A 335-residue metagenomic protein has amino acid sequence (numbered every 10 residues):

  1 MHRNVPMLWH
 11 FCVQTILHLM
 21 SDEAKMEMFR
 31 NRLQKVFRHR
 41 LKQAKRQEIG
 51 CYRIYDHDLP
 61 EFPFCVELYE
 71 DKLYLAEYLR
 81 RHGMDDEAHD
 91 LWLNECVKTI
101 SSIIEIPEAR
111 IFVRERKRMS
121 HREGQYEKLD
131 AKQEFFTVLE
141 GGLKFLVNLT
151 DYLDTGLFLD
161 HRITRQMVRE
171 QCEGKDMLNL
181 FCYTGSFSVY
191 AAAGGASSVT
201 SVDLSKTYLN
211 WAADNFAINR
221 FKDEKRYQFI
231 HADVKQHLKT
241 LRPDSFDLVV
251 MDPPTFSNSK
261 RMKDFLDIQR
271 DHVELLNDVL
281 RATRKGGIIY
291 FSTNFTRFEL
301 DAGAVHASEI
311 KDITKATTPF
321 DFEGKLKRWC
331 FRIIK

Functional and structural regions predicted by a protein language model:
M1, L8-K72, Y78-L79: Non-catalytic accessory regions of SAM-dependent methyltransferases
C65-E67, L91-F158, Q166: Non-catalytic substrate-recognition/targeting regions of SAM-dependent transferases
G174-L180: Conserved class I S-adenosyl-L-methionine
T184-A196: Conserved SAM-binding loop of SAM-dependent methyltransferases across substrates and taxa, primarily the Class I
S198-D203: Conserved SAM-binding motif I beta-strand of class I
T207-D244: S-adenosyl-L-methionine
Y208, H231, D247-D278: Mobile active-site "lid"/loop adjacent to the S-adenosyl-L-methionine
I288-K335: C-terminal catalytic and target-recognition region of SAM-dependent MTase-like enzymes, primarily methyltransferases
